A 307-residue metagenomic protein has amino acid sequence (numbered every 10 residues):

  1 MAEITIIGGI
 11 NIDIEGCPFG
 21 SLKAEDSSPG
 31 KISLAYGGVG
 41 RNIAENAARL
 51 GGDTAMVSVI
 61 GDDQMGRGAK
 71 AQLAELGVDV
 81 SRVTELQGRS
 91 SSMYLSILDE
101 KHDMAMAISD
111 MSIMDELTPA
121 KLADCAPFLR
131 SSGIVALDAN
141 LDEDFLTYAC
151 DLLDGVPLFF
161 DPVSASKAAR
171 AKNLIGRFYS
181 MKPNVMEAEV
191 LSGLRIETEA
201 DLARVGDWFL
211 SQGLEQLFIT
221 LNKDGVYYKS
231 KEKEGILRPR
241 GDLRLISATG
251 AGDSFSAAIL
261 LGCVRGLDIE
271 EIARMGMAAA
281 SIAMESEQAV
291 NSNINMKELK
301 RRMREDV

Functional and structural regions predicted by a protein language model:
M1-T5, S28, K167-A168, K172 (+1 more regions): Conserved phosphate-binding/catalytic region of the ribokinase-like
M1-V78, R244: Glycine-rich phosphate/adenosyl-contacting loop at the front of the ribokinase-like
G9, S58-D62, E85, E100 (+1 more regions): Cofactor-binding loop segments of dinucleotide-utilizing enzymes, especially the Rossmann-like FAD- and NAD(P)+-binding
I10, M186-E187, S254: Alpha-helix/helix-capping structural signal
A47, N184, G252: Short, conserved phosphate/pyrophosphate- and ester-handling motifs at nucleotide-, phospho-/glycolipid
L76-G88: A glycine-rich helix N-cap at a beta->alpha junction
E85-L86, S96-I134: Conserved phosphate-binding/catalytic loop of the ribokinase/pfkB sugar-kinase fold
I134-R204, D224-V226: Conserved beta-alpha-beta core of the PfkB/ribokinase-like small-molecule kinase fold
